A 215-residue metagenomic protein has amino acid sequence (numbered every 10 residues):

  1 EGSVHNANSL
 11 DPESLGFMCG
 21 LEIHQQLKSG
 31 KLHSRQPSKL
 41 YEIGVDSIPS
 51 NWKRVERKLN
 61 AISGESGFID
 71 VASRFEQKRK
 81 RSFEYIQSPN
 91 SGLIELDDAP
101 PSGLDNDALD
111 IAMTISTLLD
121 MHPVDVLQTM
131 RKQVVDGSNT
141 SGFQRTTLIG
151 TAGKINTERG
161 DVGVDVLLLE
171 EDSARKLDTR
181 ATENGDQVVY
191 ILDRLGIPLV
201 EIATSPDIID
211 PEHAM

Functional and structural regions predicted by a protein language model:
E1-M215: Basic, nucleic-acid-interacting segments
